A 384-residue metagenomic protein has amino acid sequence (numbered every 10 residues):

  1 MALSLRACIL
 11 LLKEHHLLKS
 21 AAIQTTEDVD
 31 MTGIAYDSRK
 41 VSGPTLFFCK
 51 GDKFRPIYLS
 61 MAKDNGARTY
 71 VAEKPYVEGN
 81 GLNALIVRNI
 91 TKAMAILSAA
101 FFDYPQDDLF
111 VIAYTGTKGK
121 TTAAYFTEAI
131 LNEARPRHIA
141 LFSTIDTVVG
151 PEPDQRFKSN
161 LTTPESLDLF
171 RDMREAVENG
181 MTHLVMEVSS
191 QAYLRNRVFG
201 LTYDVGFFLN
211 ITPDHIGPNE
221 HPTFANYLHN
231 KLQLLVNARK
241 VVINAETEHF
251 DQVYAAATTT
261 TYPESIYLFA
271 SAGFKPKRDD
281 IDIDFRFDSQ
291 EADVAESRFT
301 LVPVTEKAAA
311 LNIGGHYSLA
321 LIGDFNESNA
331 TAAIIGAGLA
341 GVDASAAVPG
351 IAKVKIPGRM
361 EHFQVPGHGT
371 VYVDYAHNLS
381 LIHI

Functional and structural regions predicted by a protein language model:
M1-I96, S318, I322: N-terminal leader/targeting and accessory segments in enzymes
V41, A62, K74-L82, G150-E152 (+3 more regions): Short loop/helix-cap segments at secondary-structure boundaries that form the rim of catalytic
K50-R55, S189-A192, T247-E248, H377: Short beta->alpha connector loops
L59, A124-E128, I334: A generic structural signal for short, well-ordered alpha-helical segments in conserved domains
E78-G79, F208-T370: Acidic, Mg2+-coordinating active-site environments of NTP-dependent enzymes
I96-A245, H249-S265: Phosphate-binding loop of NTP-binding sites
Y372-D374: Short hydrophobic beta-strand that contains or immediately precedes a catalytic carboxylate
I382-I384: Conserved small/polar residues in nucleotide/adenosyl-binding loops
